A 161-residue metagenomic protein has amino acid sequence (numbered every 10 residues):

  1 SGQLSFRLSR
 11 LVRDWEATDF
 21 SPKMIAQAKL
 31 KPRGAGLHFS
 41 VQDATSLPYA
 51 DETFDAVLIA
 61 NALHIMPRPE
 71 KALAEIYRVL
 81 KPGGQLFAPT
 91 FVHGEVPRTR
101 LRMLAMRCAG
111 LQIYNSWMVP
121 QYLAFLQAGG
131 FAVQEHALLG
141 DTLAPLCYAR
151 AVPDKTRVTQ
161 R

Functional and structural regions predicted by a protein language model:
S1-S46: Class I SAM-dependent methyltransferase SAM/SAH-binding core
T45-V57: A short acidic, Gly/Pro-enriched loop at the edge of an enzyme's catalytic core that lines a small-molecule cofactor
A56-P69: A short SAM/SAH-binding and catalytic strip from SAM-dependent methyltransferases
E70-P82: A short glycine-rich, Lys/Arg-flanked "PGG" loop and its adjoining helix->strand segment in the class I
Q85-A109: Conserved class I S-adenosyl-L-methionine
Y114-G129: Short alpha-helix
G129-F131, E135-R161: Core SAM-dependent methyltransferase catalytic element
